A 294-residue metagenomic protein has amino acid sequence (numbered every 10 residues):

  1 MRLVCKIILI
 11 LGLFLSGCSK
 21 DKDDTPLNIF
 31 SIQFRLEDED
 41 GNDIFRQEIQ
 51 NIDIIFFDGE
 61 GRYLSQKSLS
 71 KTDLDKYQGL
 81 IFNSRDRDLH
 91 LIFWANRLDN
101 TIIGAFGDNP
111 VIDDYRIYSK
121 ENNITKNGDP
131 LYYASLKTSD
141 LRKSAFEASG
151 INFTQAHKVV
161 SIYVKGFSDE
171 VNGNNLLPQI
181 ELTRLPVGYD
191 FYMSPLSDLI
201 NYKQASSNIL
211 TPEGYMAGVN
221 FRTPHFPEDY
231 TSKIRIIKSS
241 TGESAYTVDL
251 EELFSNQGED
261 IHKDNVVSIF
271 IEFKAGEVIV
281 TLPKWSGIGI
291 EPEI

Functional and structural regions predicted by a protein language model:
R2-I10: Sec-dependent signal peptide recognition, specifically the positively charged N-region followed immediately by
L15-G17: C-terminal motif of bacterial Sec signal peptides marking the signal peptidase cleavage site
D21-I102, N109, N256-I294: Acidic/polar, low-complexity intrinsically disordered N-terminal segments immediately downstream of a Sec signal
P26-N28, R46-E48, N83-R87, K143-A145 (+3 more regions): Solvent-exposed loop and beta-edge segments used for protein-protein assembly and interaction
I52-A105, G173-N256: Tryptophan-paired
L64-A156: Short, low-hydrophobicity acidic/polar segments
D113-Q155, V248-I294: Extracellular beta-sheet/turn segments enriched in Thr/Pro/Gly and aliphatic residues
K120-Y215: A sequence/structural signal for flexible, mid-protein segments enriched in small/helix-disrupting residues
